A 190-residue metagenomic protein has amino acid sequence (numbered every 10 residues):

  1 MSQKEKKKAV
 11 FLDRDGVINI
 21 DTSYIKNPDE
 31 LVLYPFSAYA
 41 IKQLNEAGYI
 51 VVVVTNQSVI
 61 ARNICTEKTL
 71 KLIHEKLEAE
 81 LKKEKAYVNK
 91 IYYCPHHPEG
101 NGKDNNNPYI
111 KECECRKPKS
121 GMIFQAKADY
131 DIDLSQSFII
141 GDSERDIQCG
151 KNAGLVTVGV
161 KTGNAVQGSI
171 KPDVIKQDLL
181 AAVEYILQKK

Functional and structural regions predicted by a protein language model:
S2-V52: Active-site neighborhood of HAD-like aspartate-dependent phosphohydrolases
I18-D21, H96-P108: Short, basic/glycine-rich phosphate-binding loops at helix/coil junctions that contact nucleotide phosphates
D29-E30, N63-K68, K171: Short, solvent-exposed loop/turn segments at secondary-structure boundaries
S37, I41-E80, Y87-N101, G150: Substrate-recognition element of Asp-dependent hydrolases with the DxDx(T/V) motif
N106-P108, E114-E144: Conserved Lys-Pro-Asp/Glu-containing loop-to-beta segment of HAD-superfamily phosphomonoesterases, centered on
I139-V174: Acidic, Mg2+-coordinating phosphoryl-transfer loop and its flanking beta/alpha structural elements, shared across
V174-D178, A182: Short acidic-hydrophobic, aromatic-tinged amphipathic segments that line or gate anion-handling sites
E184-K190: Short amphipathic alpha-helix with an adjacent loop that forms part of the alpha/beta core around
